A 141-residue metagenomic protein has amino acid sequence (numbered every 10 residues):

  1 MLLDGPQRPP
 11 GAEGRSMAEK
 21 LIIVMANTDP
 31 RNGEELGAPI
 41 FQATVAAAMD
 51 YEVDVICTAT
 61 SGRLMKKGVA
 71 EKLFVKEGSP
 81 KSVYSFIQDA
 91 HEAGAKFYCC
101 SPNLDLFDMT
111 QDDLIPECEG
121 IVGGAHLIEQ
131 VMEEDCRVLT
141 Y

Functional and structural regions predicted by a protein language model:
M1-M17: Short, Lys/Arg-enriched N-terminal segments with co-localized hydrophobic residues within the first ~10-30 amino acids
A18-I22: Extreme N-terminal starter segment of soluble prokaryotic enzymes
V24-L36: Short, glycine-rich nucleotide/cofactor-binding loops
L36-M49: Histidine-anchored nucleotide/phosphate-binding helix
V53-T58, F97-S101: Short internal beta-strands
S61-F74: N-terminal beta-loop-helix "entrance" segment that forms/cooperates in small-molecule cofactor or anionic ligand
L73-S101: A glycine-rich helix N-cap at a beta->alpha junction
A90-A93, Y98, D105-I115, G120-L127: A short aromatic-anchored loop/beta-hairpin motif
